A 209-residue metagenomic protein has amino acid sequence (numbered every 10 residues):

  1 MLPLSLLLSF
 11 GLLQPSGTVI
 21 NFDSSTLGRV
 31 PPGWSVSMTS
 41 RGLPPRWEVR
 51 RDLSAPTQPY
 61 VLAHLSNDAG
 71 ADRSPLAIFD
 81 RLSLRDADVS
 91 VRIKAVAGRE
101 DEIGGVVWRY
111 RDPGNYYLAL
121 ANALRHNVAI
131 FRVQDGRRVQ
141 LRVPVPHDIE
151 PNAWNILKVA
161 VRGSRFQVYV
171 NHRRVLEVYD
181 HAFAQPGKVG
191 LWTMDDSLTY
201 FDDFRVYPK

Functional and structural regions predicted by a protein language model:
F10-S40, D202: Extracellular carbohydrate-recognition regions
S16-N21, F183-K209: Ligand-recognition surfaces built from glycine- and aromatic
F22, V89-V91, N152-V168: Short tryptophan-centered beta-strand motifs in secreted/extracellular beta-sheet-rich domains of glycan-recognition
L27, P59, H64-Q134: Secretory/extracellular carbohydrate-interaction modules and structurally similar beta-sandwich "look-alikes"
R29-A63, G70: Extracellular glycan-recognition surfaces and repeat-rich motifs
P75-L82, V143-I149, G190: Beta-strand-rich interaction surfaces with strong enrichment in secreted/lumenal proteins
Q134-I156: Short, aromatic/His-centered strand-loop micro-motif at the edge of beta-sheets
Y169-G190: Short, solvent-exposed beta-strand-to-loop segments that form ligand-recognition rims of beta-rich domains
